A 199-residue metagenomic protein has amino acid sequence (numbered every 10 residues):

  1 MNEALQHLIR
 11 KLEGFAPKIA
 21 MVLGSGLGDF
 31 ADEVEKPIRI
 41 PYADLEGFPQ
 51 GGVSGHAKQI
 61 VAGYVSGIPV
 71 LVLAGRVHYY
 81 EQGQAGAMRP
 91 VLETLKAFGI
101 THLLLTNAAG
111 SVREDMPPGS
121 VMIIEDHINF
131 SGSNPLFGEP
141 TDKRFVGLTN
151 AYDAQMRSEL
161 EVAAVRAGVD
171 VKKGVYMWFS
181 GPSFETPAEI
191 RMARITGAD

Functional and structural regions predicted by a protein language model:
M1-T149: Metabolite-binding pocket within alpha/beta catalytic cores that recognizes anionic/polar moieties
H7, K11-G14, Q155, E159-D170: Generic non-transmembrane alpha-helical segments
G51, G83, Y152, G181-P182 (+1 more regions): Residues that cap or flank secondary-structure elements
K58, P90-E93, Q155, E159 (+1 more regions): Short Gly/charged-rich anion-binding patches and loops
F130, L148-R157, E161: Glycine-rich loop/linker segments at domain edges
V162-D199: Active-site/ligand-binding-proximal alpha/beta "capping" segment
